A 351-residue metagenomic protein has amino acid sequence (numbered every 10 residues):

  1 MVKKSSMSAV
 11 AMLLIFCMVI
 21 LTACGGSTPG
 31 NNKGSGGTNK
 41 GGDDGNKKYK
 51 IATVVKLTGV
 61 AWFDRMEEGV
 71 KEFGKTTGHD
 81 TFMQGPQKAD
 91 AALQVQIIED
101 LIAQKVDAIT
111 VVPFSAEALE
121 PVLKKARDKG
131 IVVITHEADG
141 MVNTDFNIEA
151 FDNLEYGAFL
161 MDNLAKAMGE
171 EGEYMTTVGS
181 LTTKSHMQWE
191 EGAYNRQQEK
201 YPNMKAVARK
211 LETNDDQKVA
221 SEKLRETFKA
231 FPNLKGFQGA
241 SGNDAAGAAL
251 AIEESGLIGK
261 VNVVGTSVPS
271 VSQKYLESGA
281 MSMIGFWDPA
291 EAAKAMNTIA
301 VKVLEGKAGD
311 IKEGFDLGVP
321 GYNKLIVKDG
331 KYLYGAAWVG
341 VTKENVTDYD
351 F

Functional and structural regions predicted by a protein language model:
K3-K4, A23-F351: A residue-level marker of the well-folded mature domains of exported/periplasmic proteins
S5-S27: Sec-dependent N-terminal signal peptides of Gram-positive bacterial secreted proteins and lipoproteins
